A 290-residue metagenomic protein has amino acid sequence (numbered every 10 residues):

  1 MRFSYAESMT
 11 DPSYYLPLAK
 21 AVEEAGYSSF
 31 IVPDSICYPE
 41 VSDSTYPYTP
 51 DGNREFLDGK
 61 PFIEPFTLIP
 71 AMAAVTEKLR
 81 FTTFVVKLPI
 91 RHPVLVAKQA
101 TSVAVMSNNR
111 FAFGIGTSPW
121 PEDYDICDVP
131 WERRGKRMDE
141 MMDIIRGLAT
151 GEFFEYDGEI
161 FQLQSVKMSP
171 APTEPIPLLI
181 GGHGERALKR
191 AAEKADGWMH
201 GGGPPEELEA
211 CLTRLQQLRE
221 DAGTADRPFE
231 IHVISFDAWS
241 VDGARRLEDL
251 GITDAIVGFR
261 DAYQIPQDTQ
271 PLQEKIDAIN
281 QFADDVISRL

Functional and structural regions predicted by a protein language model:
M1-L290: Active-site-adjacent structural elements that line small-molecule/cofactor binding pockets in enzymes
